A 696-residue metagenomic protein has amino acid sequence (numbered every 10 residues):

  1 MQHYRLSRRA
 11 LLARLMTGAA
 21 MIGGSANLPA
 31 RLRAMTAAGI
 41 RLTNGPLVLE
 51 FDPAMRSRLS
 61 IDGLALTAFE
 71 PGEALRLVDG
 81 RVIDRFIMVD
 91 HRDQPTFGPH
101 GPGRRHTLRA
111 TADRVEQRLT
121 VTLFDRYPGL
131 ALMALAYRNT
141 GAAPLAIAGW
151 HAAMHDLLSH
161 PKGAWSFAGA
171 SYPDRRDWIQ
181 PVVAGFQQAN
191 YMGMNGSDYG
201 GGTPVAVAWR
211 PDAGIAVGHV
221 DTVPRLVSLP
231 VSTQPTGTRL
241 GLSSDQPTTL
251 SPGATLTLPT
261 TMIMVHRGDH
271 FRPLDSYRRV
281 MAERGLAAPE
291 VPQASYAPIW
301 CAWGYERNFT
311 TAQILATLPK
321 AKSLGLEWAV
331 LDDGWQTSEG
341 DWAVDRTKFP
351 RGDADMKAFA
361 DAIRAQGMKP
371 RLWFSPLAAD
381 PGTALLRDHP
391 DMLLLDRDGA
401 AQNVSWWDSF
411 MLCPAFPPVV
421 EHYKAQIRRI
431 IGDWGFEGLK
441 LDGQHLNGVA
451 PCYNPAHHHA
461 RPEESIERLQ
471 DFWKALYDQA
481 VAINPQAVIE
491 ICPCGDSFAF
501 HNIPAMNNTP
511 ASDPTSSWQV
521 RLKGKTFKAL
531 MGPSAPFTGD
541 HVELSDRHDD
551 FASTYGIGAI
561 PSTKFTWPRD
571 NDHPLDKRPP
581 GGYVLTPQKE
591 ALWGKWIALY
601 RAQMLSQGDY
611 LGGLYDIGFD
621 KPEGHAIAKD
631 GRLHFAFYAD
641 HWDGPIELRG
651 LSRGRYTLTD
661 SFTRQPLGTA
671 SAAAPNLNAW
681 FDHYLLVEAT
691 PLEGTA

Functional and structural regions predicted by a protein language model:
Q2-Y4, A10-R31: N-terminal export signals
A37-E50, M55, L59-V231, T659-P666: Polysaccharide-binding surfaces and accessory modules of carbohydrate-active proteins
A38, T236-T249: Short acidic, Pro/Gly- and aromatic-enriched capping/linker segments at domain boundaries
P46, T248-R267, W680-E688: Short Pro-Gly-centered flexible turn/kink motifs
F51, A254, L258, W473-Q665 (+2 more regions): Active-site-proximal substrate-binding groove within the catalytic cores of carbohydrate-active enzymes
S276-W328, D332, Q336: An acidic-aromatic substrate-binding cleft motif
G325-F537: Aromatic- and carboxylate-enriched substrate-binding clefts and catalytic-loop regions of carbohydrate-active enzymes
T669-A696: C-terminal beta-strand-rich structural cap/linker in extracellular carbohydrate-active enzymes
